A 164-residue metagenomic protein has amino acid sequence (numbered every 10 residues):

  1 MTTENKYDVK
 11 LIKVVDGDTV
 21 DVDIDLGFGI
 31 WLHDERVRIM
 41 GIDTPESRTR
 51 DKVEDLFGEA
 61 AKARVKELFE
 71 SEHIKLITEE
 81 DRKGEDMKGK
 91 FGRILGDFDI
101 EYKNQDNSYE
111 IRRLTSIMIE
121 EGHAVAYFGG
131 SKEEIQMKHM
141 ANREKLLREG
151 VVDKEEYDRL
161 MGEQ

Functional and structural regions predicted by a protein language model:
M1-Q164: Small beta-barrel nucleic-acid-binding modules, primarily SNase/OB-fold domains and secondarily Tudor-like barrels
